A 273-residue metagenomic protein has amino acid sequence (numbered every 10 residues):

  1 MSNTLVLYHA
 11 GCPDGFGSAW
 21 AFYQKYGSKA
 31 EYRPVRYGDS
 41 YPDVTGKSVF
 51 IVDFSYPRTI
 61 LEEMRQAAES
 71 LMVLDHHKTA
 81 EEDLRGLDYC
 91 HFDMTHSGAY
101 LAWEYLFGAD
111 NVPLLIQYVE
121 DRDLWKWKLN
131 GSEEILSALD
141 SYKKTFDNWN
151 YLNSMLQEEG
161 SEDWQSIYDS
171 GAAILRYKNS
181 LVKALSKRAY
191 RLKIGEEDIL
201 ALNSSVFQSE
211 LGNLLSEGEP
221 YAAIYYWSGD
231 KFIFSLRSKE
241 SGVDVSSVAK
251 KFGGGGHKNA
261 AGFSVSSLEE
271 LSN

Functional and structural regions predicted by a protein language model:
M1-D140, K183-N273: Replace "Mg2+/Mn2+-dependent" with "divalent metal-dependent
E120-A189: Hydrophobic, aromatic-enriched interface-forming segments
